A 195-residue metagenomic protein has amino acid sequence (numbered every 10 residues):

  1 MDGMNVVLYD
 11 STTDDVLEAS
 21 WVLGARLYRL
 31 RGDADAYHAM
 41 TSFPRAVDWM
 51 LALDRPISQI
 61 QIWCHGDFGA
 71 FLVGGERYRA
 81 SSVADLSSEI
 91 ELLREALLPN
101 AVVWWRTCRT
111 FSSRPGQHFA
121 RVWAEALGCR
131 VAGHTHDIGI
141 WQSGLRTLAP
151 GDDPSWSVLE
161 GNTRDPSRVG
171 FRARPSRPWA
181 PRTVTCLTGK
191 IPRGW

Functional and structural regions predicted by a protein language model:
M1-A52: A domain-level signal for caspase-like cysteine endopeptidase catalytic cores and their zymogen-processing architecture
L30-D33, R77-S88, L92, P150-N162: A signal for specific C-terminal beta-sheet/loop modules enriched in small/flexible residues with GP/PG/PP motifs
L53-I57: Low-complexity, serine/threonine/proline/glycine-rich extracellular segments that form mucin-like
Q59-W63, F68-S143: Catalytic cores of nucleophile-dependent amide-cleaving enzymes
W104-W195: Active-site-proximal C-terminal subdomain of hydrolase catalytic domains
